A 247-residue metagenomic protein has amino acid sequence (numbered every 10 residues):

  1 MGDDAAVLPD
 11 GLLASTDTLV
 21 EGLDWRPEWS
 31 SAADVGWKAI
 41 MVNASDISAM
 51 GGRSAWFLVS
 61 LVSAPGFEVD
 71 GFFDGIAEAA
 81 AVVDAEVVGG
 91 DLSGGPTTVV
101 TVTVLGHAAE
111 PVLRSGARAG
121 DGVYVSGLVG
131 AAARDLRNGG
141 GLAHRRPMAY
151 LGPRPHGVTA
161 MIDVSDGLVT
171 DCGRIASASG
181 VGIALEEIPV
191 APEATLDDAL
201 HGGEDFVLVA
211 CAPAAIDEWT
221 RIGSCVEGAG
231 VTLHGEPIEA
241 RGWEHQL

Functional and structural regions predicted by a protein language model:
M1-L247: Helix-biased detector of long, well-ordered alpha-helical tracts
